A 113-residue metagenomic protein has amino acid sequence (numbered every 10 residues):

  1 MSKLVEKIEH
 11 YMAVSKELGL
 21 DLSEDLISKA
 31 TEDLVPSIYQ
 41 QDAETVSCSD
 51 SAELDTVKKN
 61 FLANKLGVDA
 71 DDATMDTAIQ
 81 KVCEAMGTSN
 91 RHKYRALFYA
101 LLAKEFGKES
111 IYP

Functional and structural regions predicted by a protein language model:
S2-N60, S110: Core of compact, soluble alpha-helical bundle domains
E9-K16, D71-S89: Short amphipathic alpha-helical segments and their helix-coil junctions
L22, T45-S49, L66-D71, A85-Y94: Short acidic, glycine/proline-enriched loop segments that cap or flank alpha-helices
D25, K29, D33, T77 (+1 more regions): Amphipathic alpha-helical interaction segments
D33, N60, N64, A100-K104: Short, residue-level hotspots on alpha-helical faces of the histone-fold and other alpha-helical interaction modules
D50-K58, L66-V82: Strongly charged, low-complexity linkers/loops
K81-P113: Amphipathic alpha-helical binding modules
